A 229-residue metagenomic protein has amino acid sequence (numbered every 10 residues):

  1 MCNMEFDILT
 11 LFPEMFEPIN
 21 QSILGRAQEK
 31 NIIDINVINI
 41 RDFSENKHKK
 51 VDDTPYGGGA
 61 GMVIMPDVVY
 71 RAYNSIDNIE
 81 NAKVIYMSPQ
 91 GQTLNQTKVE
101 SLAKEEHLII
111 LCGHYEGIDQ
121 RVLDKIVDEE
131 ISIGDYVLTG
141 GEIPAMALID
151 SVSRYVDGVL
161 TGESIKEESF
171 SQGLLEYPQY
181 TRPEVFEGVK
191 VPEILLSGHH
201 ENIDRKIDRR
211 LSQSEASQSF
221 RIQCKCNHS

Functional and structural regions predicted by a protein language model:
C2-I76, H200-F220, C224: N-terminal nucleotide/polyanion-binding subdomain common to many enzyme families
D7-L9, N36-I38, I85, L108-I109 (+1 more regions): Hydrophobic/aromatic beta-strand patches that form the interior of the parallel beta-sheet core in alpha/beta enzyme
S22-A27, E100-K104, I126: Short, solvent-exposed amphipathic alpha-helical segments in soluble enzyme and RNA/protein-processing domains
H48, Q96-K98, R121-L123, P178: Short, well-ordered secondary-structure micro-motifs
V63-H114, Q120: S-adenosyl-L-methionine/SAH cofactor-binding core of RNA-modifying enzymes
I118, V122-E168: Structured adenosyl-cofactor binding patch, chiefly the S-adenosyl-L-methionine
I143, Y155-E193: Internal, active-site/partner-interface "lid" segment
